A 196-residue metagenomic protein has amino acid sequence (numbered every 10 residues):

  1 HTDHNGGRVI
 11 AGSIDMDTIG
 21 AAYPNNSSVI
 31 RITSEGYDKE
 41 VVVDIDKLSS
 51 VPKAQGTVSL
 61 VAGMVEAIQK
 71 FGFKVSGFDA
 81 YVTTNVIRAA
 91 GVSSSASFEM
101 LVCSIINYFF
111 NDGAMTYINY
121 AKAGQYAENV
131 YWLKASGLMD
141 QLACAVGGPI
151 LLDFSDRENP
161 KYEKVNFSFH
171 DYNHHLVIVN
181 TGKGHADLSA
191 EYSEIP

Functional and structural regions predicted by a protein language model:
H1-V9: Glycine-rich N-terminal segment of FAD-binding domains in flavoprotein oxidoreductases, spanning the beta-loop-helix
T2, Y37, K183: Short, glycine/serine-rich, charged loops/turns that create anion-binding and catalytic segments at active sites
N5-G6, Y108-P196: ATP-dependent small-molecule kinase catalytic core of the GHMP/sugar-kinase superfamily and closely related
G7-R8, V51, R88-V92, A186-A190: A generic structural signal for short coil/turn motifs at secondary-structure boundaries
A11, A96, Y192-E194: Short, glycine/charged-enriched secondary-structure capping and boundary segments
G12, T18-A22, L142-C144, I150: Short beta-strand scaffold segments in enzyme catalytic cores
D15-A123: Anion-binding (especially nucleotide phosphate/pyrophosphate-binding) glycine-rich loop and adjoining beta-alpha core
